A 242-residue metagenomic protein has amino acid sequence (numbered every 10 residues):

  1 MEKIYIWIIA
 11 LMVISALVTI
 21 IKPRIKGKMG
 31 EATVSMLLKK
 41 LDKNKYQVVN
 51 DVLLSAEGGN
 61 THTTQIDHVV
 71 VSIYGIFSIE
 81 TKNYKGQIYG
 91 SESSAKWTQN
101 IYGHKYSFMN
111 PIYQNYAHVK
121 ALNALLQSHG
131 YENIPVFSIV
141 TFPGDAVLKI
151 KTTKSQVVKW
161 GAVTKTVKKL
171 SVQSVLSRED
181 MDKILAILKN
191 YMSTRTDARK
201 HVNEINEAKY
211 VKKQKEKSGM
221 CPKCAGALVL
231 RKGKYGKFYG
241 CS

Functional and structural regions predicted by a protein language model:
M1-T64, V71-I76, K85, G103-S242: Surface-exposed interaction regions that form or flank ligand-binding interfaces
K82: GIY-YIG-like beta-to-alpha core
Q87-K105: A solvent-exposed, charged loop/short amphipathic helix patch at secondary-structure junctions
